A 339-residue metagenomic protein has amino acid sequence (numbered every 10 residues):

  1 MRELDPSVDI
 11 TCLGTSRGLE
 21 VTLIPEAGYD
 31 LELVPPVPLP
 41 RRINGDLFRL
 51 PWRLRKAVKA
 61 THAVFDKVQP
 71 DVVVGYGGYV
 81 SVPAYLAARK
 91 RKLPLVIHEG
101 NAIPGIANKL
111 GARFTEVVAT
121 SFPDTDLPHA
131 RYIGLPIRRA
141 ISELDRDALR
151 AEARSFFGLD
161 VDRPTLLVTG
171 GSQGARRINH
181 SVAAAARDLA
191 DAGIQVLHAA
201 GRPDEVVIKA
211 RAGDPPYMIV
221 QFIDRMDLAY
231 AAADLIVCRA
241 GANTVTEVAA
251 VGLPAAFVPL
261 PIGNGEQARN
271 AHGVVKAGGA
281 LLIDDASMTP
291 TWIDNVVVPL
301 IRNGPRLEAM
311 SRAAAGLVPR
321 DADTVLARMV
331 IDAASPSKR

Functional and structural regions predicted by a protein language model:
P6-V58, H62, I133, D284-A286: Conserved nucleotide-sugar phosphate-binding/catalytic loop shared by glycosyltransferases and other
G18, L23-A27, R146-I236, V245-T246 (+3 more regions): Donor-nucleotide binding loops and adjacent catalytic segments primarily of GT-B fold Leloir glycosyltransferases
L19, D30, R89-A151, F156: Active-site-proximal region of nucleotide-activated glycan assembly enzymes, centered on histidine/acidic-rich loops
H62-V73, S81-V96, K109-F114: Glycosyltransferases and closely related glycan-assembly transferases that use nucleotide-activated donors
R91, A231-A233, A249-V258, A277: Conserved donor-binding/catalytic loop of nucleotide-activated donor transferases
C238, P254-N264: Short hydrophobic beta-strand element within catalytic cores of glycosyltransferases and related nucleotide-activated
R306-R320: A short, well-ordered alpha-helix in the C-terminal region of glycosyltransferases
P319-R339: C-terminal alpha-helical cap of glycosyltransferases
